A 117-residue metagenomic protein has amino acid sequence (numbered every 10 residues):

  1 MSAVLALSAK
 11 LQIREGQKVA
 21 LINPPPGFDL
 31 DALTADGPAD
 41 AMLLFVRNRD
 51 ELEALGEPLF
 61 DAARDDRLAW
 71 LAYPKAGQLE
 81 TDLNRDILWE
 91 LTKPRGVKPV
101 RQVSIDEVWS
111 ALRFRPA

Functional and structural regions predicted by a protein language model:
M1-L11: Class I SAM-dependent methyltransferase Rossmann-like catalytic core, especially the SAM/SAH-binding loop
K10-P24: Conserved class I S-adenosyl-L-methionine
Q17, D36, F45, A72-K75: Catalytic cores of nucleic-acid ligases and guanylyltransferases
P26-D31, L79-T81: Short, charged/polar "capping" segments at the starts of alpha-helices and the immediately preceding loops
L30-A39: Short acidic low-complexity segments
M42-E53: Short, glycine-rich nucleotide/cofactor-binding loops
E53-I87, L91: Mid-chain, well-packed structural core segment of small domains
G96-A117: Class I S-adenosyl-L-methionine
